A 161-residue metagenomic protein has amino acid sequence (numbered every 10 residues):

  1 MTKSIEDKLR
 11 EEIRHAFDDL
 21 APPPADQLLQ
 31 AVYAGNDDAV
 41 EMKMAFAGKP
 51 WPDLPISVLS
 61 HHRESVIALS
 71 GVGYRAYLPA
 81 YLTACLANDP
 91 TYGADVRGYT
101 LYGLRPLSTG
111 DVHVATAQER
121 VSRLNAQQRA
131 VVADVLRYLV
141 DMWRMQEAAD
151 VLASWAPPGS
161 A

Functional and structural regions predicted by a protein language model:
M1-S65: Long, low-complexity, highly charged intrinsically disordered regions
L69, Y74-A161: Extended alpha-helical scaffolding segments
